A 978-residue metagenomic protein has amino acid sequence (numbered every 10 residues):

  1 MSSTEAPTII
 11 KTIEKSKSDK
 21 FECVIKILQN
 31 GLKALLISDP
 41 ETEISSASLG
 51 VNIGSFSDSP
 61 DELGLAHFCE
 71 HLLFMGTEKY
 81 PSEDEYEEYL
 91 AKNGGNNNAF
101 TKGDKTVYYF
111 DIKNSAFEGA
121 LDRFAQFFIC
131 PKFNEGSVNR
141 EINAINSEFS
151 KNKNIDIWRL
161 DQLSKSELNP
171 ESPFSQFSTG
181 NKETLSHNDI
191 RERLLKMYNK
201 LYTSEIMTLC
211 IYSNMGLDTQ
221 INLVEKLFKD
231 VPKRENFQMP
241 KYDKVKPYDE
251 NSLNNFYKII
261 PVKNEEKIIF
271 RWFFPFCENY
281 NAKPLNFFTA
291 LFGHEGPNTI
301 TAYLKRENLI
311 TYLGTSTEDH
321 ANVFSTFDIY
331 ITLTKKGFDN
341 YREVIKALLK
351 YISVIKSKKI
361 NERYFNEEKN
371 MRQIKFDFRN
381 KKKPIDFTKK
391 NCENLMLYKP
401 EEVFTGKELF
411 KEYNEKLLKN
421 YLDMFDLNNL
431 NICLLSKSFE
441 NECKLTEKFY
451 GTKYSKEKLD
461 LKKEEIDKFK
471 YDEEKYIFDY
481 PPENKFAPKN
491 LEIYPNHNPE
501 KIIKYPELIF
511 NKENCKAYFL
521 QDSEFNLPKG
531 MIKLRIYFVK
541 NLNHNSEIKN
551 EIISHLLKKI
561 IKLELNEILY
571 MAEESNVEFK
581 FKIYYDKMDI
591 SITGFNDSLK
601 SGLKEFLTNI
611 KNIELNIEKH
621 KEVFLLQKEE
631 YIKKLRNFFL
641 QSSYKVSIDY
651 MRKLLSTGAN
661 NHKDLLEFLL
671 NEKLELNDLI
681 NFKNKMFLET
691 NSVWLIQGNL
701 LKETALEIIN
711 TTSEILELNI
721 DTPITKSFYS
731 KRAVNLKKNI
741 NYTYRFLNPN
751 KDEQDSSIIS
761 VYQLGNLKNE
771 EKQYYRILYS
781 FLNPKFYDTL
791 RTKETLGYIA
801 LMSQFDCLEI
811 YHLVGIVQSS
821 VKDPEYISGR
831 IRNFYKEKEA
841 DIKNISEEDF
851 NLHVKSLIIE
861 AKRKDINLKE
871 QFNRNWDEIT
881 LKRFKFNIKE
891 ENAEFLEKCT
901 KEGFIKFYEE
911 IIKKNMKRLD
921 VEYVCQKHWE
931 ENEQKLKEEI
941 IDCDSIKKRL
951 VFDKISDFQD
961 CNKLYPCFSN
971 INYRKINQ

Functional and structural regions predicted by a protein language model:
S2-E85, D122-A125, K182-L185, L195-E307 (+10 more regions): His/Glu-rich zincin catalytic helix
I37, T42-F68, S82-F127, W158-T184 (+14 more regions): M16 family metallopeptidases and their MPP-like homologs
I145, L422, S760: Enzymes that process phosphate groups on RNA ends and nucleotide/triphosphate substrates
N146-N152, K241-V262, R363-K389, E393 (+8 more regions): Short, conserved secondary-structure transition motifs
N188-L194, L674-D678: Active-site glycine-rich loop that binds ribose-phosphate moieties when present
